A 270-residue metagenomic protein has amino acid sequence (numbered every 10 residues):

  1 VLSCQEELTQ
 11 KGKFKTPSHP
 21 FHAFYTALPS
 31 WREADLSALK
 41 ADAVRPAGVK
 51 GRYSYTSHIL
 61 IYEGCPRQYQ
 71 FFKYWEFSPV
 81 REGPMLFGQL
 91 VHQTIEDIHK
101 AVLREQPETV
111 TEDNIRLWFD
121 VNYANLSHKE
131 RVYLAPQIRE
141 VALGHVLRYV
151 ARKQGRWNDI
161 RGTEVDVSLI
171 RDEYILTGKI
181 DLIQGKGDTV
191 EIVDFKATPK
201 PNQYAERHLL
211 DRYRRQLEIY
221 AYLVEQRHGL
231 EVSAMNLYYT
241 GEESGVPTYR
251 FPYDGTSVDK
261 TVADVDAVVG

Functional and structural regions predicted by a protein language model:
E6-V44, A221-G270: Metal-dependent nuclease catalytic regions and adjoining charged, substrate-binding loops involved in nucleic-acid end
Q10, F14, V80-G88, E108-T109 (+2 more regions): Conserved phosphate/pyrophosphate-binding and hydrolysis machinery centered on Walker-type P-loop NTPases, extending
S18-L103: C-terminal, charged and often intrinsically disordered regions of DNA end-processing helicases and nucleases
R52-Y55, F72-V80, L103, A124-V132 (+2 more regions): Glycine- and acidic
R67, G83, F87, V91 (+4 more regions): Hydrophobic (often cysteine-bearing) scaffold residues that line and stabilize catalytic clefts of nucleotide/cofactor
T94-D166, I170: A non-catalytic, helix-rich entry segment at domain boundaries
V167-T261: Mg2+/Mn2+-dependent nuclease catalytic core
